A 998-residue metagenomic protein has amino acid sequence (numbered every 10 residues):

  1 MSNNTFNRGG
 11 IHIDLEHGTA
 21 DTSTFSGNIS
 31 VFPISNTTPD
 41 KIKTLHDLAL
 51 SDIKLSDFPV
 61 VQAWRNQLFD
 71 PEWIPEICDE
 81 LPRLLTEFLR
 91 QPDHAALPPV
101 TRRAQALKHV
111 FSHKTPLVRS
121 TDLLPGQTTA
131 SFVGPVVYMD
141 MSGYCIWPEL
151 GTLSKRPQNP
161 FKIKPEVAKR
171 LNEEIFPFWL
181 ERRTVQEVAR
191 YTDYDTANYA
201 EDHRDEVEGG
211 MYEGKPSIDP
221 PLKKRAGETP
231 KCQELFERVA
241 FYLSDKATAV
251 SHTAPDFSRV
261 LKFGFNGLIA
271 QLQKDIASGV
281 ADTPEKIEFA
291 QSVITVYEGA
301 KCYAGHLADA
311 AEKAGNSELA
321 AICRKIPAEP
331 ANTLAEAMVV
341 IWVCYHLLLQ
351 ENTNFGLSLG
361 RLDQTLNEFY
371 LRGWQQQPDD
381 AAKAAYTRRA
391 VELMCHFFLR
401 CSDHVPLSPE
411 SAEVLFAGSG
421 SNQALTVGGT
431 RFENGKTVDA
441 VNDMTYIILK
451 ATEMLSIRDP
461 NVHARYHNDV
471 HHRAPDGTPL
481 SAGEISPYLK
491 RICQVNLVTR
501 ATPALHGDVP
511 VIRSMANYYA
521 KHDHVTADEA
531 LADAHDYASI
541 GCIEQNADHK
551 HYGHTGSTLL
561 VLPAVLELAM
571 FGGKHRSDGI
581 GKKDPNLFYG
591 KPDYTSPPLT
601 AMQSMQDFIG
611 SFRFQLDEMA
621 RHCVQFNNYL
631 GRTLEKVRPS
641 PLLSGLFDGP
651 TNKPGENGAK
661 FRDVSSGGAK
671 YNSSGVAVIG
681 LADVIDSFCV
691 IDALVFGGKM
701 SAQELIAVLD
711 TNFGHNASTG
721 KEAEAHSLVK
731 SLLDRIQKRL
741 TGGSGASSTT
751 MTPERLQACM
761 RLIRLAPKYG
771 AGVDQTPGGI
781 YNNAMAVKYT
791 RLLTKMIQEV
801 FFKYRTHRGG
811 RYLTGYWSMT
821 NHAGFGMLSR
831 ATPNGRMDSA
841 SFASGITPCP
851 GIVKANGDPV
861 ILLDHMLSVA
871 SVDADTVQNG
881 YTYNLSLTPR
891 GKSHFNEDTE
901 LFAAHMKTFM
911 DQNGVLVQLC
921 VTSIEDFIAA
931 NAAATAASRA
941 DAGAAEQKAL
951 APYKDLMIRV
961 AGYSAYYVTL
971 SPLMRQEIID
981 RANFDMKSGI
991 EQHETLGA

Functional and structural regions predicted by a protein language model:
M1-S2: Soluble ligand-binding/transfer domains with enclosed cavities or grooves
G9-A290, G315-E329, T333-H715, T719-A998: Conserved catalytic cores of very large enzyme subunits
Q291-G299, Y303: Extended non-globular scaffold/tether segments
A300, A304-A311, N316: Secondary-structure-rich domain cores
